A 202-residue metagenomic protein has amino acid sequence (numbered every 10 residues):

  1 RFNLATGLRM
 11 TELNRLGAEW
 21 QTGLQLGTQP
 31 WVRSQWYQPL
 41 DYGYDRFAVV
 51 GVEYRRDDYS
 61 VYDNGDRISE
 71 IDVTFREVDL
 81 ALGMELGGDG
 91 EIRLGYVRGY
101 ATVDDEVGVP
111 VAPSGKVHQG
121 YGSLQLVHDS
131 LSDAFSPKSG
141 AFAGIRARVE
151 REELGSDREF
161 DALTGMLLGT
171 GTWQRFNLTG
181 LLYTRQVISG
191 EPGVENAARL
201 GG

Functional and structural regions predicted by a protein language model:
R1, V109-G115, Q119-G202: C-terminal outer-membrane beta-barrel translocator/porin domains of Gram-negative envelope proteins and their
R1-Q125, L131, L200-G201: Gram-negative/organellar outer-membrane beta-barrel architecture
